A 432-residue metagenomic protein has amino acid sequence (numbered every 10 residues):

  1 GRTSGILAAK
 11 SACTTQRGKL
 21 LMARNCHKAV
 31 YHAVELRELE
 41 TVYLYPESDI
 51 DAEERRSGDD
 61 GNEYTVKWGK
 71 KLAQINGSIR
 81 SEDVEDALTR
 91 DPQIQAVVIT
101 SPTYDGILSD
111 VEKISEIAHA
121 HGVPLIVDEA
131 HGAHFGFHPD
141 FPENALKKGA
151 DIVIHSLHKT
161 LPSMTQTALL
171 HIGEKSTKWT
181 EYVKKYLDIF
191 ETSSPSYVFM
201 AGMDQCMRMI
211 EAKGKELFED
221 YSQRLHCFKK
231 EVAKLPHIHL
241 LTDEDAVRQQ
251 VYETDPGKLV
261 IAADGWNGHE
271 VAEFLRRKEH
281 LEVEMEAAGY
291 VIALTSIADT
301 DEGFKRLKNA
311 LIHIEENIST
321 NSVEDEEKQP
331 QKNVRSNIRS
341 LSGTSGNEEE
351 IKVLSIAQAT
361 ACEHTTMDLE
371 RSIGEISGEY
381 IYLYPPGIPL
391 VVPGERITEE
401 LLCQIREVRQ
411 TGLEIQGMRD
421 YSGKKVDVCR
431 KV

Functional and structural regions predicted by a protein language model:
G1-T242, A263: Conserved PLP-enzyme active-site core in the AAT-like
C26, L72, S176, G265-N267 (+3 more regions): Residues that cap or initiate secondary-structure elements
Q166, G257, K424: Change "...and in nucleic-acid phosphodiester-cleaving endonucleases..." to "...and in nucleic-acid processing enzymes
C227, A233-R396, E400-G417: Conserved C-terminal alpha-helix-loop-beta "cap" of PLP-dependent enzymes that closes/shapes the active-site mouth
M418-K425, C429-K431: Terminal helix/beta-alpha structural elements that buttress the NAD(P)+-binding lobe
